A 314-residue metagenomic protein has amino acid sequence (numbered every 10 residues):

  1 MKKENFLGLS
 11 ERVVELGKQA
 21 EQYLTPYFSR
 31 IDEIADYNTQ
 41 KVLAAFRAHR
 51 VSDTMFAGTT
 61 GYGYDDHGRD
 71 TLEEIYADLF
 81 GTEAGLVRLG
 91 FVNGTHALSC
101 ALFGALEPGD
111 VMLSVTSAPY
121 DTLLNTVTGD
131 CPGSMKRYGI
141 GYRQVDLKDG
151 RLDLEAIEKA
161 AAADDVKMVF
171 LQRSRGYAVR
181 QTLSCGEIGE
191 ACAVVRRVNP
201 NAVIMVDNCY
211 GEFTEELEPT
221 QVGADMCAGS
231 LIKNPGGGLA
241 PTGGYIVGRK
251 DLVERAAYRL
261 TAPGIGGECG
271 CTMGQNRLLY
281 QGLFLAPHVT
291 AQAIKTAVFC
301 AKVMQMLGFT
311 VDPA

Functional and structural regions predicted by a protein language model:
K2-T25, D32-E33, K41-R47, S52-M55 (+6 more regions): Conserved PLP-enzyme active-site core in the AAT-like
I75: Solvent-exposed, charged/polar functional surfaces in cytosolic regulatory/catalytic domains
A314: Conserved glycine-rich beta-strand-loop-beta hairpin in the small C-terminal domain of fold type I
